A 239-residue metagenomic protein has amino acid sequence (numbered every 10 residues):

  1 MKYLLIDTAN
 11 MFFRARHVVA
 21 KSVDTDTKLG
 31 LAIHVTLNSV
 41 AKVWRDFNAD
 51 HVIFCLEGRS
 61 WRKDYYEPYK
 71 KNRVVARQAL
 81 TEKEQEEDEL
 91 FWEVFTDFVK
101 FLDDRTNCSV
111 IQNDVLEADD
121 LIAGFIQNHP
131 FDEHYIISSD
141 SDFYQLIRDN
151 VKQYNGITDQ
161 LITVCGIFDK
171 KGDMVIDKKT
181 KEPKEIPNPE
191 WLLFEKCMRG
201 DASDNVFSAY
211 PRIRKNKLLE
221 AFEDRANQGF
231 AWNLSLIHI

Functional and structural regions predicted by a protein language model:
K2-I137, F143-I162, G166: Noncatalytic, basic helical substrate-engagement surface that gates or grips nucleic-acid strands
N10, Y66-Y69, R73, L192-E195 (+2 more regions): General helical secondary-structure elements
I137-P211, E220: Long, highly charged, low-complexity intrinsically disordered interaction regions that mediate electrostatic DNA/RNA
I186, W232-S235: Short, surface-exposed loop and linker segments with low hydrophobicity and enrichment for Pro/Ser/Thr
F207, I213-A226, W232-N233: Charge-patterned, long linear interaction tracts outside catalytic cores
I237-I239: Conserved small/polar residues in nucleotide/adenosyl-binding loops
